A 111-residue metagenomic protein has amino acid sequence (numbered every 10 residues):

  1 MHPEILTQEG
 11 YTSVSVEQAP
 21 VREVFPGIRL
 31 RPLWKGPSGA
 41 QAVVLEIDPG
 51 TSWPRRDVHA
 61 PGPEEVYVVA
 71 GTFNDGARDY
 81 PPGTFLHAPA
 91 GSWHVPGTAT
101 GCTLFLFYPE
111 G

Functional and structural regions predicted by a protein language model:
M1-Q41: A short, N-terminal "cap"/entry segment at the start of jelly-roll beta-barrel domains of the cupin/DSBH fold
P26-A60, N74, R78-D79, P89-W93: Conserved short histidine dyad/triad with adjacent acidic residue
P63: Alpha/beta-hydrolase fold active-site loops
V66: Structured binding elements
A70-G71: Glycine-centered positions in the ABC transporter ATPase nucleotide-binding domain
H87, T100-G111: A short hydrophobic beta-strand segment most commonly corresponding to one strand of the jelly-roll/cupin
H94-V95, F105: C-terminal structural segments of small proteins and small subunits
